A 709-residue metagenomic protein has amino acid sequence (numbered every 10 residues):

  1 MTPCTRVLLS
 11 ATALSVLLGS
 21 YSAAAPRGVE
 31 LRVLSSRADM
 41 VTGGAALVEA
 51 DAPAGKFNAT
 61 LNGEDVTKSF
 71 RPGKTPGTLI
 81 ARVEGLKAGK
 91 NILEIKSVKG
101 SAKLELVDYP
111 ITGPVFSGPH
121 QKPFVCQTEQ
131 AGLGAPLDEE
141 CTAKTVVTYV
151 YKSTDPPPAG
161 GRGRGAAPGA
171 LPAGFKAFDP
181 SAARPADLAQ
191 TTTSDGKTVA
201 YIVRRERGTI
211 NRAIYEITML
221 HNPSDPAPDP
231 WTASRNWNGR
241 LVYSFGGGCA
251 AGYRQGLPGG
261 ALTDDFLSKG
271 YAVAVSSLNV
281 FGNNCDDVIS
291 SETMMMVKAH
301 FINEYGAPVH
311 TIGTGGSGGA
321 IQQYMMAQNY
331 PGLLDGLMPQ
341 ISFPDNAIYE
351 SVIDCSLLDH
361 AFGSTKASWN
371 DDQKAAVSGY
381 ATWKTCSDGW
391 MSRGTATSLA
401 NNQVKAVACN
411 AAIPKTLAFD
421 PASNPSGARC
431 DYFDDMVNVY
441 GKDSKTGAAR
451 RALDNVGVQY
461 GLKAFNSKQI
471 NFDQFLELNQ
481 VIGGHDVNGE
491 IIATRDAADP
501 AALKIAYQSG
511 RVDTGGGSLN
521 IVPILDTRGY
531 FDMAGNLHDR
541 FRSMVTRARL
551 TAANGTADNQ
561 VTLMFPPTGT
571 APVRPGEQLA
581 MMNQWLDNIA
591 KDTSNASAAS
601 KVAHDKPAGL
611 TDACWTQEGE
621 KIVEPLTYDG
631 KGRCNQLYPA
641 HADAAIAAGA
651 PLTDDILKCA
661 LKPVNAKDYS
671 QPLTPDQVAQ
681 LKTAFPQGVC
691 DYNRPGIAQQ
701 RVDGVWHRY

Functional and structural regions predicted by a protein language model:
M1-L9: Bacterial N-terminal signal peptides that target proteins for export
S10-G19: Bacterial N-terminal signal peptides
A25-Y709: C-terminal His-loop and adjacent cap/lid subdomain of alpha/beta-hydrolase
